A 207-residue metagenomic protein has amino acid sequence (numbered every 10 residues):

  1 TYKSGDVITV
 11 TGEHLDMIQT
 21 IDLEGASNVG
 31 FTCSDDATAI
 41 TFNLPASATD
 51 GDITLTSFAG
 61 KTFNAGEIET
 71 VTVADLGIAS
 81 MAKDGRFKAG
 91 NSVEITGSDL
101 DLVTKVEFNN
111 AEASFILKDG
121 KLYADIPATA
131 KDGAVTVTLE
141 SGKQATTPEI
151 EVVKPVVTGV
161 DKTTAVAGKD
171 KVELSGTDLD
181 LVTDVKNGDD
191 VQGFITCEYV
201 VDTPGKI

Functional and structural regions predicted by a protein language model:
T1-M17, K61-L102, G142-D184, V191-G193 (+1 more regions): Beta-strand/beta-sandwich contexts
G12, G25, L44, S57 (+4 more regions): Residues on the solvent-exposed faces and adjacent turns of beta-rich solenoids used to engage binding targets
L23-V29, G60, E107-A113, G142 (+1 more regions): Change "in extracellular beta-sheet-rich domains … of secreted and cell-surface proteins" to "in beta-sheet-rich domains
F31-D35, S114-K118, Y199-V201: Short beta-strand segments within Ig-like beta-sandwich modules, predominantly Fibronectin type-III
T38-F42, G120-A124, G205-I207: Short strand-edge motifs at loop-to-beta-strand transitions and within beta-strands of extracellular beta-rich domains
L44-D50, I126-D132, V201: Surface-exposed, short loops/turns at beta-strand junctions within beta-sandwich domains
D50-G60, A130-S141, I207: Short, aromatic- and glycine-rich surface loops/edge beta-strands on solvent-exposed regions
